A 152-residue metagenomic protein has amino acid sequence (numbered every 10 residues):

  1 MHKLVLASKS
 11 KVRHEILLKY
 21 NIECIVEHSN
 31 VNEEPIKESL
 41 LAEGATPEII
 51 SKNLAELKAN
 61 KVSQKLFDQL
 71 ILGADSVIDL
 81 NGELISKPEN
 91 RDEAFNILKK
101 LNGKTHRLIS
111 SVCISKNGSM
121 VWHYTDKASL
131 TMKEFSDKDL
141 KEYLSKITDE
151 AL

Functional and structural regions predicted by a protein language model:
M1, I78-D79, H123-D126: Short glycine-enriched loop/turn motifs at secondary-structure junctions
M1-L70, E83-L84, K138, E142-K146: N-terminal polybasic phosphate/anion-binding patch
E23-E34, C113-S119, A151-L152: Mobile beta-alpha loop/short-helix "lid" or hinge segments that flank ligand
Q69-L70, H106-R107, S111, A151: Structural motif
G73: Generic enzyme active-site microenvironment
S76-H106, M132-E134: Active-site-adjacent loop/tail segments of enzyme domains
I97-K99, S110-L130: Anionic-ligand binding region
T125-L152: Active-site oxyanion/phosphate-handling segment shared across diverse enzymes
